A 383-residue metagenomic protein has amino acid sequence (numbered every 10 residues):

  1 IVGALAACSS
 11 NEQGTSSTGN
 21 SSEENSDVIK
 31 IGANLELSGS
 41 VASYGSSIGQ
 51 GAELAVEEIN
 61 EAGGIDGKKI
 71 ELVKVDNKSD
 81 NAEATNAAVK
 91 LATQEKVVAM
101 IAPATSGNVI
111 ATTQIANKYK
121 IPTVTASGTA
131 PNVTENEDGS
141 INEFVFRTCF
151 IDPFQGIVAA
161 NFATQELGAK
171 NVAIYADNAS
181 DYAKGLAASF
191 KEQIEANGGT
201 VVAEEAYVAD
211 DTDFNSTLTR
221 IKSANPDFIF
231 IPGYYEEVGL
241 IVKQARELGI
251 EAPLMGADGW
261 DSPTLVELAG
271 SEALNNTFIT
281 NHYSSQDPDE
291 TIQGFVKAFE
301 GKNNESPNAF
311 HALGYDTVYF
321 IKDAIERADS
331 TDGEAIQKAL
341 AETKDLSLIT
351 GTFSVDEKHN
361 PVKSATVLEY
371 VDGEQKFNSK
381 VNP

Functional and structural regions predicted by a protein language model:
I1-K30, E61, V381-P383: Short, low-complexity disordered leader/linker segments with a strong preference for bacterial N-terminal type II
I29-G51, V75-A82, A104-T105, Y175-K184 (+4 more regions): Extracytoplasmic "Venus flytrap"
L37, S140-E205, F228, I321: An alpha-beta-alpha
Y44-I48, A62-N136, Y207-T212, G239 (+1 more regions): Beta-alpha junction/loop-to-helix N-cap segments that form part of ligand/metal-binding clefts
A84, R147-N171, K184-L186, F214 (+4 more regions): Hydrophobic alpha-helical segments within soluble ligand-binding/sensing domains
A187-T280: Extracellular/periplasmic bilobed ligand-binding domains
V242-Y315, Q375-N382: Extracellular/periplasmic periplasmic-binding protein-like sensory domains
G301-N308, K322-E374: Segments of small-molecule ligand-sensing domains
